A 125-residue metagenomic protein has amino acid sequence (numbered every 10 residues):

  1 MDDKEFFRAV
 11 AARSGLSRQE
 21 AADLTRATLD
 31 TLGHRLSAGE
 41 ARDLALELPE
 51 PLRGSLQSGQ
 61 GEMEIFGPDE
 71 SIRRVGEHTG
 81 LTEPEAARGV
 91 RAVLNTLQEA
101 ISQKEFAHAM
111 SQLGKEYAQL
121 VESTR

Functional and structural regions predicted by a protein language model:
A9: Short glycine/proline-centered loop/turn elements that form peptide/ligand docking sites
A12-R13: A cross-kingdom feature marking solvent-exposed beta-strand/loop segments within repeated, beta-rich binding/scaffold
L16-A27, G33-A38, L81-A92, Q98-S111: Short, low-complexity cationic-aromatic patches
H34-G67, I101-R125: Extended intrinsically disordered, low-complexity coil regions enriched in Ser, Thr, Gly, Ala and often Pro
P51-Q103: Short, solvent-exposed interaction modules
